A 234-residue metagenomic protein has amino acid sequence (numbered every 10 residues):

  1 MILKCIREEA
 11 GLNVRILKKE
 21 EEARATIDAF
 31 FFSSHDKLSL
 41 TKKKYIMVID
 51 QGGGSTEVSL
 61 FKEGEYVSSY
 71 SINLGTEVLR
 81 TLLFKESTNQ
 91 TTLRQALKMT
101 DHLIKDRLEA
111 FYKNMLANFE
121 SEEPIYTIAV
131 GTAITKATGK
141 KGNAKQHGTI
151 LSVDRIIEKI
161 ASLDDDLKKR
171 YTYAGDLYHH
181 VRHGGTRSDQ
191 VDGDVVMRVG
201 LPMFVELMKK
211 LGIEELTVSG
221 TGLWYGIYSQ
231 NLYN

Functional and structural regions predicted by a protein language model:
M1-Y45, L60-K62, V67-N234: Helical "lid/coupling" subdomains associated with nucleotide-phosphate turnover
V48-D50: Replace "in large, NTP-powered and nucleic-acid-processing enzymes" with "in large, NTP-powered factors and other
G52-V58: Active-site-adjacent helix-turn-beta-strand microarchitecture at beta-sheet edges that either contains or buttresses
